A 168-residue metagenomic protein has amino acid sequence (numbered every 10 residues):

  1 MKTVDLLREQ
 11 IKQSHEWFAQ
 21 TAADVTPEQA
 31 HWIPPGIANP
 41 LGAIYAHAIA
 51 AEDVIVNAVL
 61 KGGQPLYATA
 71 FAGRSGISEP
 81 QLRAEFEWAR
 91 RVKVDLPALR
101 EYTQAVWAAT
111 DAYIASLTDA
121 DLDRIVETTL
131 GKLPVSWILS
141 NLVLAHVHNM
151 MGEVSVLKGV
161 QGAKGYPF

Functional and structural regions predicted by a protein language model:
M1-D5: Basic/polar N-terminal segments that are highly enriched at the extreme N-terminus, encompassing both cleavable
R8-A19, Q29-R83, I125-F168: Short, contiguous alpha-helical
I11, H15-F18, A22, T103-T110: Hydrophobic alpha-helical core bundles mediating ligand binding, dimerization, or RNAP-core interactions
A22, T26, A115-T118, K158: A structural signal for long alpha-helical coiled-coils and helix-turn connectors that form the cytosolic signaling
S78-R124, I138-V143: Acidic/histidine-rich alpha-helical segments that form the ligand environment of transition-metal centers
